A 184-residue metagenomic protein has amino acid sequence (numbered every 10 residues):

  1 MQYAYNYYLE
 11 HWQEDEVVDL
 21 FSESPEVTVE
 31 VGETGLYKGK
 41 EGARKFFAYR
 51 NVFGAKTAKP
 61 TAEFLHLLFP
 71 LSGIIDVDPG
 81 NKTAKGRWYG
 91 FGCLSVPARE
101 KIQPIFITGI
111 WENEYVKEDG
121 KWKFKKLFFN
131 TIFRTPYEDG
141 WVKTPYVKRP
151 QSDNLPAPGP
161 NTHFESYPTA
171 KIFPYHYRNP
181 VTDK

Functional and structural regions predicted by a protein language model:
M1-E10: Short, aromatic-enriched amphipathic alpha-helices that serve as compact interaction elements
M1-Q2, R99-I102, E118-K184: Terminal "cap-and-tail" regions of soluble proteins that handle hydrophobic small molecules
E14-G92: A solvent-exposed, acidic/Ser-Thr-rich amphipathic alpha-helical stretch
K59, S95-K101: Flexible, membrane-facing loop/turn or short amphipathic-helix motifs that contact lipid bilayers or gate lipid-binding
P70-I75, I110-V116: Hydrophobic/aromatic beta-strand elements that line small-molecule binding cavities or substrate pockets in beta-rich
A84, S95-P97, P136: Intrinsically disordered, low-complexity acidic/polar segments
G90-L94, Y115-K117, T131: Beta-strand elements of well-folded, non-transmembrane domains
P104-F106: Outer-membrane beta-barrel transmembrane domain signature
